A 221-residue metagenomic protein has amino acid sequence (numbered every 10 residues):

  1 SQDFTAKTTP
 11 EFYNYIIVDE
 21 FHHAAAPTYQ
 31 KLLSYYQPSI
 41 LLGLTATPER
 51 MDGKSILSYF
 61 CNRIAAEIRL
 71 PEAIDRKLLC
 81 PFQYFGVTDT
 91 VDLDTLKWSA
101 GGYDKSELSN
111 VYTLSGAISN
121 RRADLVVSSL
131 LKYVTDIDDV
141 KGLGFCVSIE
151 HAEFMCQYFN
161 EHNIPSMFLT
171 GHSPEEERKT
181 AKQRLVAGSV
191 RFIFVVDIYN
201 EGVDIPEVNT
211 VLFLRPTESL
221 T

Functional and structural regions predicted by a protein language model:
S1-Q2, L44-P48, C146-S148, V196-I198: A short beta-strand-to-loop transition that corresponds to the Sensor-1 phosphate-sensing loop of AAA+ P-loop ATPases
S1-Y15, A26-K31: Conserved helix/coil segment N-terminal to the catalytic DExD/H
E11-N14, R191-P216: A short beta-strand element within the Helicase C-terminal
Y13-Y15, Q37-L42, G188-F192: Loop/turn-to-beta-strand initiation segments
H22-F85: Post-DEXD/H (motif II) to motif III coupling segment of the RecA-like Helicase ATP-binding lobe
I64-L143: Conserved interdomain linker/interface between the two RecA-like ATPase lobes of SF2 helicase motors
L143, E153-N160, I164-N200: Conserved helicase ATPase core of P-loop NTP-dependent helicases/translocases
E218-T221: Conserved SF2 helicase motif VI
